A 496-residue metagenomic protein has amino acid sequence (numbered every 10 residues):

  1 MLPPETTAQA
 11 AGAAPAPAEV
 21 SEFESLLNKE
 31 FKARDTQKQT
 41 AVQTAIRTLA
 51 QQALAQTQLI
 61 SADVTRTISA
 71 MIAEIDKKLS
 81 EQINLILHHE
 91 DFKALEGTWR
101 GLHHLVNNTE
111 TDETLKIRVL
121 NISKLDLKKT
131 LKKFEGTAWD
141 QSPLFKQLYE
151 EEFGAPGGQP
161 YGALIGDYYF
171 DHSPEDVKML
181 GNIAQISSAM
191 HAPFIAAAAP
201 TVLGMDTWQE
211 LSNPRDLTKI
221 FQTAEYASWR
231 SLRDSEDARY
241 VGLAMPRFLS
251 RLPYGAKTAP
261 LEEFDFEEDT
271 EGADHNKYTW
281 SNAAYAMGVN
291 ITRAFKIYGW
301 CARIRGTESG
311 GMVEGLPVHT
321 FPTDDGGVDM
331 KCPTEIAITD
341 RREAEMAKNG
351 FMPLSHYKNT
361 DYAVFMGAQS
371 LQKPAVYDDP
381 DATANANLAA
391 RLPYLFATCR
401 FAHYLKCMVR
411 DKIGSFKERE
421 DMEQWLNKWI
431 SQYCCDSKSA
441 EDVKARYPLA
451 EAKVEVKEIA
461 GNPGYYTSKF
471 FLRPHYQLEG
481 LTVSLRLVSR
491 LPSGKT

Functional and structural regions predicted by a protein language model:
L2-I60, L87, E110, E151-Y404: A glycine- and small-residue-enriched flexible loop/hinge signal that marks low-structured segments
L54-F134: Extended assembly-interface regions of large multimeric machines
K78, Q82, T98-L105, I186 (+3 more regions): Generic, well-ordered alpha-helical scaffold segments in large soluble proteins
G97-L102, E113-K124, K438-G461: Long, charged, glycine-rich C-terminal linkers/tails
W99-R118, K128-G158, E175-Q185: Core mixed alpha/beta domains of very large multi-subunit molecular machines
N121, G367, L472-P474: Flexible glycine-/small-residue-rich
L388, P393-V456: Extended, compositionally biased non-globular segments
K453-T496: C-terminal edge-of-domain segments
